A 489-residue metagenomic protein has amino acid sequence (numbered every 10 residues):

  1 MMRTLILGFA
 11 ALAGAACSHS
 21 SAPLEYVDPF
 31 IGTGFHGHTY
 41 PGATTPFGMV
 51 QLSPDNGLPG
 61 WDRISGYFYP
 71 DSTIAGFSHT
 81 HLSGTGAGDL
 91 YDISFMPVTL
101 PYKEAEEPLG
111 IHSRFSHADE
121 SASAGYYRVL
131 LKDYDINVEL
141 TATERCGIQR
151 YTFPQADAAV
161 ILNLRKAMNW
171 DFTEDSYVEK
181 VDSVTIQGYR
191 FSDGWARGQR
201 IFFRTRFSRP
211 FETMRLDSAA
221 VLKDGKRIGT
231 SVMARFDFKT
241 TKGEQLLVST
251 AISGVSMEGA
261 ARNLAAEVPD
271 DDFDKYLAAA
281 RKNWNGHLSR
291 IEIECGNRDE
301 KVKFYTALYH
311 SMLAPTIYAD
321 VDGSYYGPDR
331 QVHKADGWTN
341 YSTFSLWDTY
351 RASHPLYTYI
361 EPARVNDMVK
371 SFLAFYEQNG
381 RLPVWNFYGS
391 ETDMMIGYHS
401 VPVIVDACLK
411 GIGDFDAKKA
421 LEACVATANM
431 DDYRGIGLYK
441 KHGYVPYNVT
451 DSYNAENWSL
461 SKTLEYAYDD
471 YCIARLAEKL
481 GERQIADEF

Functional and structural regions predicted by a protein language model:
M1-S21: Bacterial Sec-dependent N-terminal signal peptides
H19-P402, C408-L464, Y468, C472 (+1 more regions): Accessory carbohydrate-recognition regions in carbohydrate-active enzymes
